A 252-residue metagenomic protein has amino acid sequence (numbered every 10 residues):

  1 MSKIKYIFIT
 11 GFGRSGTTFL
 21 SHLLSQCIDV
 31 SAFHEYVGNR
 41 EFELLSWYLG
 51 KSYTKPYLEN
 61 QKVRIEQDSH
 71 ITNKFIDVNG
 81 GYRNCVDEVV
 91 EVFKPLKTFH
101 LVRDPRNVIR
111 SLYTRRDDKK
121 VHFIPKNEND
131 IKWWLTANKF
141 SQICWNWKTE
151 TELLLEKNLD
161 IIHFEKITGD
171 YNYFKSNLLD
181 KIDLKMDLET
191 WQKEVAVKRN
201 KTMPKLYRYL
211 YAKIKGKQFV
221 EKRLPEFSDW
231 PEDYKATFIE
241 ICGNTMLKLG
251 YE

Functional and structural regions predicted by a protein language model:
M1-H70, K217: PAPS-dependent sulfotransferase catalytic core
M1-K3, K139-F140, K148-L155, N172-Y173 (+1 more regions): PAPS-dependent sulfotransferases, especially Golgi type II membrane carbohydrate sulfotransferases
G16-D29, V89, I161-M186: PAPS/PAP-binding and catalytic site of the sulfotransferase fold
T18-S21, R40-F42, R83-V86, R106-S111 (+1 more regions): Short catalytic/ligand-binding loop motif for oxyanion handling, primarily in non-cytosolic enzymes, centered on
Y53-H70, R110-I182, E240-N244: PAPS-dependent sulfotransferase catalytic domain
I65-E88: Glycine-rich phosphate-binding loop used to anchor ATP phosphates in small-molecule kinases, encompassing both
C85-V92, L153: A short acidic, amphipathic alpha-helical/loop segment
V92-T114: Conserved phosphate-donor/acceptor-positioning beta-strand/loop module used by diverse small-molecule
